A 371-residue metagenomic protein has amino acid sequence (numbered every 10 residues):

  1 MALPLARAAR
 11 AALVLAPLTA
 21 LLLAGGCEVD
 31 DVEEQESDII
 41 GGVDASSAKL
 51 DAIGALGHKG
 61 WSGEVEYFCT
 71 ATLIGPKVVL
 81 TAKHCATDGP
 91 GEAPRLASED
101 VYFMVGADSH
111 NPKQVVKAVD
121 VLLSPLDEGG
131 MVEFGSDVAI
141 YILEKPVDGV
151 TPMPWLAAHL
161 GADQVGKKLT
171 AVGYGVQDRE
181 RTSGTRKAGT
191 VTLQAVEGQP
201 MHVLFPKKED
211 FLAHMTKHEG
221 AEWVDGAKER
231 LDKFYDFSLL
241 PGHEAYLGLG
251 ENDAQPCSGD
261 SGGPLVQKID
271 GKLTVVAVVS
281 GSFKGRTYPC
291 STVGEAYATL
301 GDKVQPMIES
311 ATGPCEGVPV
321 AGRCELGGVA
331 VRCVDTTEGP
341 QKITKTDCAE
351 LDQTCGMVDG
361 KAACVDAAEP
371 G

Functional and structural regions predicted by a protein language model:
M1-L15: Bacterial N-terminal signal peptides that target proteins for export
L23-G26: C-terminal motif of bacterial Sec signal peptides marking the signal peptidase cleavage site
E28-E33, F68, T72-T87, A93-Y102 (+7 more regions): C-terminal subregion of chymotrypsin/trypsin-like serine protease catalytic domains
D30-A48, E92-G149, M153-G161, V172-D178 (+3 more regions): Conserved catalytic-core segment of clan PA serine endopeptidases
I53-P76, V132-E133: A conserved glycine-rich beta-strand in the N-terminal activation segment of trypsin-fold
G54-L56, V79, A139-L143, K167-G173: A structural motif
W61, A86-G89, Q177-R179: Short glycine/acidic-enriched loop and turn motifs that connect beta-strands
G313-G371: Cysteine-rich, disulfide-bonded extracellular modules and peptides in secreted proteins and receptor ectodomains
